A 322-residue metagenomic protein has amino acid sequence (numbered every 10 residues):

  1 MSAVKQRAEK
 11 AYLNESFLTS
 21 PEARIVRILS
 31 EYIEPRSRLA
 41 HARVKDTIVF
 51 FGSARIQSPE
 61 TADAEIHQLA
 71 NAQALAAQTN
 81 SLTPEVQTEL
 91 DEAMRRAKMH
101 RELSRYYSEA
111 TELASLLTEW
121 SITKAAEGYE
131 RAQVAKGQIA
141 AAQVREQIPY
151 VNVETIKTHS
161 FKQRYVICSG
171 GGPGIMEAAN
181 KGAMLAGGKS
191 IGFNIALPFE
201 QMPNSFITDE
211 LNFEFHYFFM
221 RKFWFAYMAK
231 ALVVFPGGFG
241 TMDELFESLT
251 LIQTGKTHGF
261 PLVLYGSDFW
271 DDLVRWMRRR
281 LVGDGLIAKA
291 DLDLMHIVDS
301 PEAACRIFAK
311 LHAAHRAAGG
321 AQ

Functional and structural regions predicted by a protein language model:
S2-A11, E15-K189: Glycine-rich beta-alpha loop segments
A40-R43, K157-K162, M184, N204-F206 (+3 more regions): Solvent-exposed alpha-helices and their adjacent loops that cap or buttress functional pockets in soluble metabolic
E65-Q68, M184-L185, E247-Q253, R278-V282 (+1 more regions): Short, solvent-exposed amphipathic alpha-helical segments in soluble enzyme and RNA/protein-processing domains
L113-I122, L245-I252, V274-V282: Short, well-ordered amphipathic alpha-helices
C168-S169, P173-F235, F239: Phosphate/pyrophosphate-binding betaalpha-module
G187-E200, F235, L249-L273, K289-A290: Short, acidic/small-residue loops that bind anionic groups at enzyme active sites
H216-Y265, H312, R316: Active-site/ligand-binding-proximal alpha/beta "capping" segment
F225, L264-Q322: C-terminal functional extensions of proteins
